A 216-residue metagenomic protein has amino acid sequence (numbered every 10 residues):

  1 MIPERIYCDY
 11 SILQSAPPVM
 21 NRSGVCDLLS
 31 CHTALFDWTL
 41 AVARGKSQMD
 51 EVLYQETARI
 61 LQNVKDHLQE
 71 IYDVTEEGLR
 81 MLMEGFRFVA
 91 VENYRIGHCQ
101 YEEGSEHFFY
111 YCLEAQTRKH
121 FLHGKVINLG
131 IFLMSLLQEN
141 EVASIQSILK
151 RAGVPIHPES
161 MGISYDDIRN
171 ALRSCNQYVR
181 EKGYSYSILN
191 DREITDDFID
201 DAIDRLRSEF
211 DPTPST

Functional and structural regions predicted by a protein language model:
M1-T57: A glycine/threonine-rich phosphate-anchoring loop and its flanking beta-alpha core in nucleotide/phosphate-binding
I2-P3, G97, V154, S185: Glycine-rich, flexible loop/turn motifs
R5, P17, S105, L133 (+1 more regions): Solvent-exposed, flexible loop/coil residues
C26-L28, D37, R44, E139-T216: C-terminal charged capping/lid subdomain of soluble metabolic enzymes
D27-S30, E84, Y111, R173: Generic alpha-helical structural context detector
W38, E70-V74, E92-C99, E181-S185 (+1 more regions): Intrinsically disordered or highly flexible coil/loop and linker segments, enriched in small and charged/polar residues
V52-E159, I163: Active-site segments that bind and position negatively charged phosphate/pyrophosphate groups
